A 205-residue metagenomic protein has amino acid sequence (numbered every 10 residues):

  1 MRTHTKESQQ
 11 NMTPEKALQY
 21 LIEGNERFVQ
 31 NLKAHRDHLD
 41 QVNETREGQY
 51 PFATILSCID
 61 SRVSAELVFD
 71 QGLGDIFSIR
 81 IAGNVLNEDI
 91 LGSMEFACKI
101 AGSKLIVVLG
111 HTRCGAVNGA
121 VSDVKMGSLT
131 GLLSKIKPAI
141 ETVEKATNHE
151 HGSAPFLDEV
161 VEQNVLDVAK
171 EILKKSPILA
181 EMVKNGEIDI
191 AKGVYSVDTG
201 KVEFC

Functional and structural regions predicted by a protein language model:
M1-G48, G74, G83-A101, G115-C205: Divalent-metal-activated hydrolytic enzyme cores
Y20-I22, A53-S57: Short, hydrophobic/glycine-enriched beta-strand segments
Q49-P51, S61-R62: Short, flexible loop/turn motifs enriched in small residues
L56-C58, R80, V107-H111, A191-S196: Short beta-strand segments
L56-S93: Active-site cofactor/substrate anionic-group-binding motifs, chiefly glycine- and Lys/Arg-rich phosphate-binding loops
D60-R62, T112-A116: Gly/Ser/Thr-rich loops at beta-strand to alpha-helix junctions that form or flank small-molecule/cofactor-binding
K104: Short acidic/polar active-site loop segments enriched in Thr and Asp
